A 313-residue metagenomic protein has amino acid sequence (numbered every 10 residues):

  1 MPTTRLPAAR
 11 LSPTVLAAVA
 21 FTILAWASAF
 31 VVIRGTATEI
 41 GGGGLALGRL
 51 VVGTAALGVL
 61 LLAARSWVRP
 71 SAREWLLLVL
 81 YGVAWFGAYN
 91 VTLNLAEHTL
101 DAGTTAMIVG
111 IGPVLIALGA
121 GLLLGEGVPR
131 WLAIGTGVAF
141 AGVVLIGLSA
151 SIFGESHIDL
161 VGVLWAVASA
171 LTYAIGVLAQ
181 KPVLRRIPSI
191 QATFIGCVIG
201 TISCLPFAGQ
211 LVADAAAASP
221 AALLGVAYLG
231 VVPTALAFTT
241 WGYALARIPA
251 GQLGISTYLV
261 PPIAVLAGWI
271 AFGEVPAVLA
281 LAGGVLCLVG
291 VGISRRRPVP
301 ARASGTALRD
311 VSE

Functional and structural regions predicted by a protein language model:
P2-A8, L50, L148-S149, A221-L224 (+1 more regions): C-terminal-most transmembrane helix of multi-pass membrane proteins
P2-R49, L95, G154-P182, S203 (+1 more regions): Glycine-/small-residue-enriched transmembrane alpha-helix faces in small-molecule transporters and effluxers
T14, E39-A88, L115, G119 (+4 more regions): Transmembrane alpha-helices of multi-pass small-molecule transport proteins
A25, A29-I33, G58-V109, L145 (+1 more regions): Specific transmembrane alpha-helical segments of multi-pass solute transporters/efflux pumps, especially DMT/EamA
L47-G48, T104-I111, V177-I202, V226 (+1 more regions): Helix-helix packing/entry segments at the starts of transmembrane helices
A56-R65, G112-G137, P262-A282: C-terminal transmembrane-helix exit sites in multi-pass transporters
L57, I116-L118, L122, T136 (+4 more regions): Transmembrane alpha-helical segments that form core, pore/gating elements of small-molecule transporters/exporters
L57, V79, V128-A150, A170 (+5 more regions): Hydrophobic transmembrane alpha-helices of multi-pass small-molecule transport proteins
